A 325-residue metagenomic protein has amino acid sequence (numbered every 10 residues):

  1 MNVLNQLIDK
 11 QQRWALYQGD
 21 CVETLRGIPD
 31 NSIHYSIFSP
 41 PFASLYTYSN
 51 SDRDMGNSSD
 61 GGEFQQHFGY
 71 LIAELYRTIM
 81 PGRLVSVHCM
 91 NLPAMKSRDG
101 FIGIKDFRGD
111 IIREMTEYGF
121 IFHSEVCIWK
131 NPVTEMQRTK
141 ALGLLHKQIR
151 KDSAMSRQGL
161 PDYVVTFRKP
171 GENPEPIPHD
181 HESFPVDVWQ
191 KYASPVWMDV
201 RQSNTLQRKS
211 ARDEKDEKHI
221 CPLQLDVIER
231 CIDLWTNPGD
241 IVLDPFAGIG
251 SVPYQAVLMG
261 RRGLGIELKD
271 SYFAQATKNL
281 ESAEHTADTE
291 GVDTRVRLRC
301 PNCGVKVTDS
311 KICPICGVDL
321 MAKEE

Functional and structural regions predicted by a protein language model:
M1-Q275: Core catalytic lobe of class I
P170, K306, D319: Cys/His-rich metal-chelating microdomains
S183-F184, L298-G304: Short, intrinsically disordered, charge-biased short linear motifs at domain edges
A211-R212, G260, D293-T294, C303 (+1 more regions): C-terminal beta-sandwich/jelly-roll accessory domains of carbohydrate-active enzymes
S271-R295: Cysteine-dependent PTP/DSP-like catalytic domain, specifically the C-terminal lobe
R297, S310: Residues immediately within or flanking Cys/His clusters that coordinate Zn2+ in small zinc-binding modules
C300, C313-C316: Short cysteine-rich clusters marking metal-coordination/redox-active sites
G317-E325: Short Cys/His-rich micro-motifs in 6-15 aa windows
